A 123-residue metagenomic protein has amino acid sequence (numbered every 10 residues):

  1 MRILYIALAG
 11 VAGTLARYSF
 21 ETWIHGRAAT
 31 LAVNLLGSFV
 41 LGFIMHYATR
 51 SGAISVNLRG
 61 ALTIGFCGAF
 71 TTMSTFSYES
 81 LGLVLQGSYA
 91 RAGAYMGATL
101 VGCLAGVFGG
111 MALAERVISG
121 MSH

Functional and structural regions predicted by a protein language model:
M1-H123: Membrane-interface helix-loop junctions in multi-pass transporters/channels
